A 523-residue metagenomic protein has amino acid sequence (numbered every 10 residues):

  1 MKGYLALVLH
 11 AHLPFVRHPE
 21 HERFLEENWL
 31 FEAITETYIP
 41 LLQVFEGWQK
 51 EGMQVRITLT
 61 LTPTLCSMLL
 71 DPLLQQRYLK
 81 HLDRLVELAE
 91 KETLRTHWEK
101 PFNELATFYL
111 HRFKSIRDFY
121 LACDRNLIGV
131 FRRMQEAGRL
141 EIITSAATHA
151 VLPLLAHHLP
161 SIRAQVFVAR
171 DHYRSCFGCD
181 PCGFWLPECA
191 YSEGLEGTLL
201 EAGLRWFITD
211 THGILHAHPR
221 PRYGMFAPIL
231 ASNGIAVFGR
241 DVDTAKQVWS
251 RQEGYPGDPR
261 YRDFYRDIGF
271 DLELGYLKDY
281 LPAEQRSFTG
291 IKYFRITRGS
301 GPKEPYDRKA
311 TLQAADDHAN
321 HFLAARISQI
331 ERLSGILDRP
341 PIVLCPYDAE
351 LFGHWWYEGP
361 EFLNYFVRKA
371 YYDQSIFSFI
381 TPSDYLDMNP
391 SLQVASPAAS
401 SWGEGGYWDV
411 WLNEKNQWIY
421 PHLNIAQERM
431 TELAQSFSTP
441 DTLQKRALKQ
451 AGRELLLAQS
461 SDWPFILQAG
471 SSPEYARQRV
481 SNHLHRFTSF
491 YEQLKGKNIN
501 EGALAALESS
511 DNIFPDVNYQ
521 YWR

Functional and structural regions predicted by a protein language model:
K2-R56, L61-E104, H111-K114, D118 (+1 more regions): Active-site and substrate-binding clefts of carbohydrate-active enzymes
E46-Q54, N126-T144, R174, L333-L337: Acidic (Asp/Glu)-rich catalytic clusters
T60-L65, A146, G183-S192, H212 (+1 more regions): Short, solvent-exposed turn/loop segments enriched in Gly/Ser/Thr/Pro and often Arg
A146-V168: Glycine-rich phosphate-binding "P-loop"
V151, R205-A217, I380-T381: His/Asp/Glu-enriched short active-site or ligand-binding loop at hydrolase and phosphoryl-transfer sites
S161-L186, A325-L337, P341-P346: CE4/NodB-like, metal-dependent polysaccharide N-deacetylase domain that modifies extracellular/periplasmic N-acetylated
D180-Y191, D348-F352, S472: Conserved short loop/turn motifs at secondary-structure junctions
A190, L195-L204, R220: Hydrophobic, small-residue-rich alpha-helical packing segments that form membrane-like cores
